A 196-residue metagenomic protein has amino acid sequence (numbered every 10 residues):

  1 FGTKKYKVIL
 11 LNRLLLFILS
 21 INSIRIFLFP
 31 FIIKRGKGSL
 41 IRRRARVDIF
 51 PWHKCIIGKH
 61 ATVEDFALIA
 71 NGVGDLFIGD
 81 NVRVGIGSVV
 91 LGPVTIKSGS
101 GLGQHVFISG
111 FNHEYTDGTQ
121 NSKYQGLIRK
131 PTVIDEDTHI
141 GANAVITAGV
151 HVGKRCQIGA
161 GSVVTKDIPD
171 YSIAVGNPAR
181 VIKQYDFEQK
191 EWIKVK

Functional and structural regions predicted by a protein language model:
F1-G38, G99, H105-V106, F111-Q125 (+7 more regions): Terminal amphipathic alpha-helical/low-complexity segments used for targeting or macromolecular assembly
I24-F27, V47-I49, S88, A160: Short, functionally important structural connectors and interaction interfaces within domains
R44-I57, T62-A148, N177, Q184-F187 (+1 more regions): Flexible, glycine/small-residue-enriched loop-and-beta-strand segment within the central core of proteins
K166: Short helix N-cap motif at coil->helix boundaries in the Bergerat
